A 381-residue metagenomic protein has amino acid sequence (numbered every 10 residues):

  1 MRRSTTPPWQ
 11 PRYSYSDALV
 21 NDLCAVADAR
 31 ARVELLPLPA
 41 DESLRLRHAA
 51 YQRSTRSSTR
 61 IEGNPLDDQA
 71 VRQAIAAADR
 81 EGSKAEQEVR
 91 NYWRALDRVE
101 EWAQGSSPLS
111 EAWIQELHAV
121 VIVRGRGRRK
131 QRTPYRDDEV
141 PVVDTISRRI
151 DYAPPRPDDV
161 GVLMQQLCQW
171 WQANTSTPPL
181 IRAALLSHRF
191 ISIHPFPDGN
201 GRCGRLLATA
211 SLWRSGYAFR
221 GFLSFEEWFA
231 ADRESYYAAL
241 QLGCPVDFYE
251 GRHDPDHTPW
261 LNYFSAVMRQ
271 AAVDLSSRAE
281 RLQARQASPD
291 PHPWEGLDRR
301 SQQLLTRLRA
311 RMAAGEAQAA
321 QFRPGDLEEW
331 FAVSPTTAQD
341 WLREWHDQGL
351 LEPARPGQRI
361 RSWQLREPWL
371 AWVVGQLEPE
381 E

Functional and structural regions predicted by a protein language model:
M1-E381: FIC/Doc superfamily catalytic core
